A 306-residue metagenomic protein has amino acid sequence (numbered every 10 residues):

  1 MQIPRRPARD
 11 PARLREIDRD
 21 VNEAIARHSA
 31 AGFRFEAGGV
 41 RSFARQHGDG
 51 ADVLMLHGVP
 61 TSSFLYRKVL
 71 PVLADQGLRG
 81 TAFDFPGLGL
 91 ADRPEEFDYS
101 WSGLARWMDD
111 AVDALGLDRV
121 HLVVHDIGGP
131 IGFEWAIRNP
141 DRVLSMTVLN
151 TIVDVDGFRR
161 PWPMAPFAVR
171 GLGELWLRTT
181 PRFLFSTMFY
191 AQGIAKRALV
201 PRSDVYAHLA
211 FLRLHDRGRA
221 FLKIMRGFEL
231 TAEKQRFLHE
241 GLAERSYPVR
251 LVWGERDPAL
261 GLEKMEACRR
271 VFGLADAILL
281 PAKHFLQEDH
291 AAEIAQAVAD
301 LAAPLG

Functional and structural regions predicted by a protein language model:
Q2-R45, L65, T81, L88-V123 (+3 more regions): Flexible "cap/lid" subdomain of the alpha/beta-hydrolase fold that forms the substrate-access gate
G38, G50, P86, A282-K283: Short, solvent-exposed coil/turn elements at secondary-structure transition points
Q46-L90: Conserved HGGG/HGGXW glycine-rich cap/lid loop of the alpha/beta-hydrolase fold
L56, V252, A282-K283: Short hydrophobic "strand-cap" motifs at the C-terminus of beta-strands
P60, E266, A295: Short amphipathic alpha-helical segment that frequently serves as the phosphate-/nucleotide-binding helix
K283-A295: Catalytic histidine-centered segment of alpha/beta-hydrolase-like enzymes
